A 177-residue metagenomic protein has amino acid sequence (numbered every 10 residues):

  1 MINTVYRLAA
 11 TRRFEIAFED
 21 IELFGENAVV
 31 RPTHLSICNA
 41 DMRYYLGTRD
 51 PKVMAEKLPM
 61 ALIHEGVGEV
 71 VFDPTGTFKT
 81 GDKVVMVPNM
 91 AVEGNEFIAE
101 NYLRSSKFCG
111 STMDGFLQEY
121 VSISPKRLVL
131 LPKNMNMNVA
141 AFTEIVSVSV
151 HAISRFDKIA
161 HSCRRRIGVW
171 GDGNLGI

Functional and structural regions predicted by a protein language model:
M1-Y6, A28: Short structural boundary motif marking the start of a folded domain
V5, R166-I167: Conserved hydrophobic helix-helix packing surfaces used for dimerization/oligomerization
Y6-R13: Extracellular beta-rich ligand/substrate-recognition surface
L23-L35, D50-E93, P132-N134: Glycine-rich beta-strand-centered segment in the early N-terminal region that forms part of a ligand/cofactor-binding
A40-L46: Cytochrome P450 core scaffold surrounding the K-helix E-X-X-R motif and the conserved "meander" helix-loop region
M90-R166: NAD(P)H dinucleotide-binding glycine-rich loop of Rossmann-like/cofactor-binding domains, especially the beta1-alpha1
I145, W170-N174: Glycine-rich Rossmann-fold phosphate-binding loop(s) that bind the pyrophosphate of adenine dinucleotide cofactors
I177: Residues forming the Rossmann-fold NAD(P)(H) cofactor-binding site
